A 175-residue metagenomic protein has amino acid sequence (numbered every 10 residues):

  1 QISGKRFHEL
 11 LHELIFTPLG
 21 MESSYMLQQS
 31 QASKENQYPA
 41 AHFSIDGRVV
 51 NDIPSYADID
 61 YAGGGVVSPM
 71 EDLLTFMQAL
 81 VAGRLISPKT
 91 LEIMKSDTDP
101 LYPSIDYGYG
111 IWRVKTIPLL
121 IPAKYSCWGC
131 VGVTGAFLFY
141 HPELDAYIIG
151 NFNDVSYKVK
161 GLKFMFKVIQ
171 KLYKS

Functional and structural regions predicted by a protein language model:
Q1-W128: Short, surface-exposed loop or secondary-structure junction motifs that flank catalytic or metal-binding residues
V50, R113, G132-G135, F164: Polar low-complexity intrinsically disordered regions enriched in Ser/Thr and small residues
A57, D154-Y157: A short acidic/small-residue loop/turn micro-motif
A79, I148, K160: Active-site-proximal flexible loops/turns
I93-M94, Y140, V168, S175: Generic hydrophobic, helix-prone segments enriched in Leu/Val/Ile
P103, K115-I121, S156-S175: Short, gly/Ser/Thr-rich active-site loops of penicillin-recognizing serine hydrolases
C127-W128, T134-Y147: Short, surface-exposed beta-strand/loop micro-motifs that present aromatic residues
V131, F152-V155: Short beta->alpha transition motifs characteristic of CBS
